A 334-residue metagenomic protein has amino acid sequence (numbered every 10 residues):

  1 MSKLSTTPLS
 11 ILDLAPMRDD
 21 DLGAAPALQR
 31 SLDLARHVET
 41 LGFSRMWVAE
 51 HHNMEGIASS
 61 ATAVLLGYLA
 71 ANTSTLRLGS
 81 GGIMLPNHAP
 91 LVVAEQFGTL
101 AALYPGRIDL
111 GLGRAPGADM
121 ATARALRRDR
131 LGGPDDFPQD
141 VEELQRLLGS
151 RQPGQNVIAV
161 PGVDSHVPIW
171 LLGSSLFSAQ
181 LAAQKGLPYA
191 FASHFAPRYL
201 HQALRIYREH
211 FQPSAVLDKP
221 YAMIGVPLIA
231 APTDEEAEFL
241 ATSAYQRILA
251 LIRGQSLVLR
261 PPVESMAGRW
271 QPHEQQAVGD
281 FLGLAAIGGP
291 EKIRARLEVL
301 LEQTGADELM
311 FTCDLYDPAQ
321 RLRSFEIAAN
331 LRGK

Functional and structural regions predicted by a protein language model:
M1-T73: N-terminal beta1-alpha1-beta2 module of alpha/beta enzyme domains
S2-S5, E39, L66-S74, A101-I108 (+3 more regions): Acidic (Asp/Glu)-rich catalytic clusters
T6-A24, P86-G149, Y189: Flexible, glycine-rich active-site loops centered on histidine and acidic residues that chelate a metal or position
L9, V38, G42, E50 (+6 more regions): Conserved, mostly hydrophobic/aromatic
L9-D13, M46-V48, L78-S80, I108-L112 (+4 more regions): Hydrophobic faces of well-ordered beta-strands that scaffold small-molecule active sites in alpha/beta enzyme cores
D13-Q29, I83-P90, V163-G173, F281-P290: Active-site mouth loops of central-metabolism enzymes
R130-I158, Y199-A306: An alpha-helical appendage that flanks or caps ligand/catalytic pockets
A179-R198, A203-L204: A conserved active-site cap/scaffold subdomain adjacent to cofactor or substrate pockets
